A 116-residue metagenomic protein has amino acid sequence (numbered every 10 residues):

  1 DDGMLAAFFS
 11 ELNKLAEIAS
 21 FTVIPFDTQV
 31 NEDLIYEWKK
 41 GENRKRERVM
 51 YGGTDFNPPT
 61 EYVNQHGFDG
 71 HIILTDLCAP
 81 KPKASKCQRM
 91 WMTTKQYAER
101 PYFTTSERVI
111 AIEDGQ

Functional and structural regions predicted by a protein language model:
D1-Q116: Acidic, low-complexity intrinsically disordered regions
